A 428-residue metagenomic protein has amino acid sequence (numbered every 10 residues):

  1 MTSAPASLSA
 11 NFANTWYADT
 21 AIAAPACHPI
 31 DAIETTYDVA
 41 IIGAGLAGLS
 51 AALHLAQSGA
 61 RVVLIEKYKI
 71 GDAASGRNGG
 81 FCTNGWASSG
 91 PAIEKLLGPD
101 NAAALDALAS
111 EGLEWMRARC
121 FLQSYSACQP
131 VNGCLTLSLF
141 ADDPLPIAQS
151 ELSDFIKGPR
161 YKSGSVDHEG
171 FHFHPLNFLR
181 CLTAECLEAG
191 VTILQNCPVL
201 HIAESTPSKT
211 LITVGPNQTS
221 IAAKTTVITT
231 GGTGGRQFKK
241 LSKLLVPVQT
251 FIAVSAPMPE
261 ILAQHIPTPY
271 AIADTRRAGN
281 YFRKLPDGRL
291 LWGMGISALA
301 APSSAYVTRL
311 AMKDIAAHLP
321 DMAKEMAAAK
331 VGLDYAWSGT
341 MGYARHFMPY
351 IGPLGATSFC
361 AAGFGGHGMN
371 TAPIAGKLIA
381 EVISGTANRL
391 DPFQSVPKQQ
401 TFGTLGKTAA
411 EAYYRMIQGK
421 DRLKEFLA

Functional and structural regions predicted by a protein language model:
T2-T20, S88-E94, E114-C181, A189: Flavin (FAD/FMN) cofactor-binding and adjacent substrate-gating region of FAD-dependent oxidoreductase domains
A18-T36: A short, basic/flexible loop-to-alpha-helix module at the beginning of a structural domain
V39-L64: N-terminal Rossmann-like FAD-binding beta1-loop-alpha1 element of flavoenzymes
Q57-R77: Glycine-rich FAD pyrophosphate-binding loop
R77-L108: Glycine-rich active-site loop/strand segments that organize a redox cofactor
L122-P130, V199, S220-I221, T225-E260 (+1 more regions): Active-site substrate-recognition segment that forms the wall of the catalytic cavity or substrate channel
S165-I221: Helical element adjacent to the flavin cofactor pocket in flavoenzyme catalytic cores
E169, P302-A305, R309, K313 (+1 more regions): C-terminal catalytic lobe of FAD-dependent flavoproteins
